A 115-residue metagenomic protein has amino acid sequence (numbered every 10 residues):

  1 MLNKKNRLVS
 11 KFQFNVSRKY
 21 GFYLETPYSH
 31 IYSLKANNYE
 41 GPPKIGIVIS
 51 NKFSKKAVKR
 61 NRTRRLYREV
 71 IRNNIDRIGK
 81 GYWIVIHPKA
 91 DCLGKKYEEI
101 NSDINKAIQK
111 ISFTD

Functional and structural regions predicted by a protein language model:
M1-D115: Positively charged, solvent-exposed patches that mediate nucleic-acid binding
